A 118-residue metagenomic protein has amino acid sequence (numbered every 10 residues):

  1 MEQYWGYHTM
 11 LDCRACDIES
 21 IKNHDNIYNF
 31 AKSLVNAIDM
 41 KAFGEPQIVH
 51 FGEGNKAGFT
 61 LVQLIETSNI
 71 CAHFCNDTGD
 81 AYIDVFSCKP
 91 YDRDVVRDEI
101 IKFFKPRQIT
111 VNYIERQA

Functional and structural regions predicted by a protein language model:
M1-A118: Polybasic/polar functional segments that serve as interface/processing modules
